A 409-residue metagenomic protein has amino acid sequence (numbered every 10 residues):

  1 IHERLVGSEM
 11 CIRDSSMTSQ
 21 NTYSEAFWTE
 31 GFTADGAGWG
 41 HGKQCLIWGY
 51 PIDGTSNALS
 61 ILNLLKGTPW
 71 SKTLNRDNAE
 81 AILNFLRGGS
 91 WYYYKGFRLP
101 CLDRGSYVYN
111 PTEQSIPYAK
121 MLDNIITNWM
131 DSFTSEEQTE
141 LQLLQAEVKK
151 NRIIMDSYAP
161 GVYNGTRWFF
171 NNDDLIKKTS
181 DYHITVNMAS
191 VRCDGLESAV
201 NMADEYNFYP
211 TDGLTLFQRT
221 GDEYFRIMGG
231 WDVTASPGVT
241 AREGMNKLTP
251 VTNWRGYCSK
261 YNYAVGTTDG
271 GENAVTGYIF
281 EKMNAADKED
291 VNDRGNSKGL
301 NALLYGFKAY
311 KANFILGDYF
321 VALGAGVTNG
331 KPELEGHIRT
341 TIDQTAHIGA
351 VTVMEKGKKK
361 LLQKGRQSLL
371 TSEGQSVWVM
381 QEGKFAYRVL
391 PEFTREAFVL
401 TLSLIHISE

Functional and structural regions predicted by a protein language model:
I1-G7, I12, I405-E409: Single conserved hydrophobic/aromatic residue that forms the stacking wall/gate of nucleotide- or nucleobase-binding
E9, R13-D14, K43, L59-K66 (+1 more regions): Extended, noncatalytic alpha-helical scaffold/tether regions
E9, R13-H41, D77-F97, K149-I153: Long, well-ordered core segments of solenoidal/helical folds
W39-Q44, G306-Y310: Glycine- and acidic
G49: Conserved phosphate-interacting/catalytic interface
G54, I61-L404, S408-E409: Extended polysaccharide-engagement surfaces of secreted carbohydrate-active enzymes
